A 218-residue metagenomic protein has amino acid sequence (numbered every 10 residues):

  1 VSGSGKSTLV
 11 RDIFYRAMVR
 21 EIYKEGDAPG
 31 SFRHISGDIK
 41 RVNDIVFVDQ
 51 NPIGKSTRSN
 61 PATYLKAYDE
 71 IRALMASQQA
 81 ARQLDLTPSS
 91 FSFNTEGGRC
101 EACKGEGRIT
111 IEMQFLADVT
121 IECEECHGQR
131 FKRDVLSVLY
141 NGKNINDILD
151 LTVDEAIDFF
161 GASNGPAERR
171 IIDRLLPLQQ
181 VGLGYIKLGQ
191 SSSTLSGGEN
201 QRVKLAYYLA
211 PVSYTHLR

Functional and structural regions predicted by a protein language model:
V1-R218: Conserved phosphate-binding elements of NTP-dependent enzyme cores
